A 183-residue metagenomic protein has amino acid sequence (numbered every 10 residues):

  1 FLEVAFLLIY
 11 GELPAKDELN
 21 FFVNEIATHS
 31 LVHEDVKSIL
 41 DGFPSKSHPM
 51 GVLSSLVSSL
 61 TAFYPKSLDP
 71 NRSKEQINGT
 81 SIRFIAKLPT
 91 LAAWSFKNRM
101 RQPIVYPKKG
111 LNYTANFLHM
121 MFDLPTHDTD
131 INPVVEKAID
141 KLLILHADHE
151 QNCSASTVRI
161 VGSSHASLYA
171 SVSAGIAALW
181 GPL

Functional and structural regions predicted by a protein language model:
F1-L183: Hydrophobic alpha-helical bundle cores within soluble ligand-binding/oligomerization subdomains
